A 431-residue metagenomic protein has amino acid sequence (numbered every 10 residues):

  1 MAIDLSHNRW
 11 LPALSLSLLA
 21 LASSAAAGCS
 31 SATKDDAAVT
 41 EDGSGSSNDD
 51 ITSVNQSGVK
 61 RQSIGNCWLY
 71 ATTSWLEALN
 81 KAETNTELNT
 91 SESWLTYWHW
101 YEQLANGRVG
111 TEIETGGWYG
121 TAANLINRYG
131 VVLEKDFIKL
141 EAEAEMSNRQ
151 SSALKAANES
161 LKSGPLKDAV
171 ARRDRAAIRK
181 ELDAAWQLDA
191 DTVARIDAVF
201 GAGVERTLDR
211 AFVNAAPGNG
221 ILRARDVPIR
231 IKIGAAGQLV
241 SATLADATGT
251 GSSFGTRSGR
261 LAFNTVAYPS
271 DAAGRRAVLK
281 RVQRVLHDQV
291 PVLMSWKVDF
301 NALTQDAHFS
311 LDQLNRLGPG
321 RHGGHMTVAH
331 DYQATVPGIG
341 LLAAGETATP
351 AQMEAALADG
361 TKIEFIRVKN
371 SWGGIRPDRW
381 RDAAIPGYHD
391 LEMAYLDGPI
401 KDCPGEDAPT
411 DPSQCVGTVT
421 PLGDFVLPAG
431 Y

Functional and structural regions predicted by a protein language model:
A2-S17: Bacterial N-terminal signal peptides that target proteins for export
A20-S23, R61: Processing junctions and N-termini across compartments
A26-C29: N-terminal Sec signal peptide cleavage junction
T33-S46: Short, low-complexity, disordered segments immediately C-terminal to signal peptides in bacterial exported proteins
G43-Q238, A242-A247, K280-D288, V292 (+2 more regions): Active-site nucleophile-adjacent alpha helix/oxyanion-hole segment immediately C-terminal to the catalytic cysteine
L166-A169, V266-R367, G430: Active-site-adjacent substructure of cysteine-protease-like catalytic cores
T248, R257, D306-A307: Extended, basic/helix-rich recognition subdomains
T335, G340-Y431: Conserved catalytic-core surface of thiol
